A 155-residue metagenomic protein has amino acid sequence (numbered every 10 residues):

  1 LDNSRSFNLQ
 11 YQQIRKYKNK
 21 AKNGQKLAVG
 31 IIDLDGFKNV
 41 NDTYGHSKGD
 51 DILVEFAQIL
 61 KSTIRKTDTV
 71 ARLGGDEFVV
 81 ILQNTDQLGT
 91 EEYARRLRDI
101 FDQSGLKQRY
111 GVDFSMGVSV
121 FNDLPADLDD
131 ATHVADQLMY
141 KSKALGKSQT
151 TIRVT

Functional and structural regions predicted by a protein language model:
L1-A28, D35-R65, A71-G75, V79-Q83 (+3 more regions): Conserved long alpha-helical elements within nucleotide-processing catalytic cores of c-di-GMP signaling and class III
G24-V29, T67, R109-D113, K147: Short secondary-structure junction motifs
A28-G30, A71, G117-S119, T151: Conserved beta-strand cores of small sensory beta-sandwich domains that regulate signal transduction, primarily PAS/PAC
R72, F101-G117, K143, K147: Catalytic core regions of nucleotide second-messenger enzymes
I81-T90, Q108, S115-A131, L138: Catalytic strand-loop-helix junctions within cyclic-nucleotide turnover domains
R98: Short alpha-helical N-box/ATP-lid segment at the N-terminus of the HATPase_c
H133-T155: Catalytic/regulatory signature loops of cyclic-dinucleotide turnover enzymes and related class III nucleotidyl cyclases
